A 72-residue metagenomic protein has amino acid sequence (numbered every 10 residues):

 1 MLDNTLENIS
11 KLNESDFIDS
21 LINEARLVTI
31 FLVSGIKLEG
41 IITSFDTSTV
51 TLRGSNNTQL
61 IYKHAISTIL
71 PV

Functional and structural regions predicted by a protein language model:
M1-E39, T43, T47-V72: Short glycine-rich, low-complexity segments
